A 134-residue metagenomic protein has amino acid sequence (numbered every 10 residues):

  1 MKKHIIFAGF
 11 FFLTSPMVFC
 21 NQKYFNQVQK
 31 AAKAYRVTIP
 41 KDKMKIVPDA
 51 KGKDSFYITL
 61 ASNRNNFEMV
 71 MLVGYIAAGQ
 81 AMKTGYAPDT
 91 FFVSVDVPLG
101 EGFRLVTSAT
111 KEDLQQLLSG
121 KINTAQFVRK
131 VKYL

Functional and structural regions predicted by a protein language model:
H4-T14: Sec-dependent N-terminal signal peptides
P16-C20: Sec/Tat signal peptide C-region and signal peptidase I cleavage site
N21-R64, A87-L134: Polar/charged, Gly/Pro-rich intrinsically disordered segments
E68-A87: Short, non-transmembrane amphipathic alpha-helical segments
